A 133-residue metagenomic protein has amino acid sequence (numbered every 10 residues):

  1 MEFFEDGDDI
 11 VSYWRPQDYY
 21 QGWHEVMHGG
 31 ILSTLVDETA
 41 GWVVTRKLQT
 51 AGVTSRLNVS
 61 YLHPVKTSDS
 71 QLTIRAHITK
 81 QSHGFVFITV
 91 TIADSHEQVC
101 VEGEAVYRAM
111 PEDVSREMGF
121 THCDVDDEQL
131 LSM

Functional and structural regions predicted by a protein language model:
M1-D18, C123, E128-M133: Non-catalytic linker/capping segments at the edges of enzyme domains
E2, R75-H77, E104: Short, surface-exposed charged micro-motifs
G7-D9, T54, D69-Q71, F85 (+1 more regions): A general secondary-structure signal for short beta-strands and their flanking turns/coil in non-transmembrane regions
V11-E38: A conserved, well-ordered hydrophobic junction motif at loop->secondary-structure transitions
S12, S55-L57, L72-I74, I88 (+1 more regions): Hydrophobic residues positioned within well-ordered beta-strands of beta-sheet architectures
W14-P16, Y61, A109: Hydrophobic residues in beta-strands and at strand termini
T39-T73, I78: Hydrophobic beta-strand-centered segment that forms part of the acyl-chain substrate-binding groove
K66-S68, T79-M133: HotDog/MaoC-like acyl-thioester-processing domains
